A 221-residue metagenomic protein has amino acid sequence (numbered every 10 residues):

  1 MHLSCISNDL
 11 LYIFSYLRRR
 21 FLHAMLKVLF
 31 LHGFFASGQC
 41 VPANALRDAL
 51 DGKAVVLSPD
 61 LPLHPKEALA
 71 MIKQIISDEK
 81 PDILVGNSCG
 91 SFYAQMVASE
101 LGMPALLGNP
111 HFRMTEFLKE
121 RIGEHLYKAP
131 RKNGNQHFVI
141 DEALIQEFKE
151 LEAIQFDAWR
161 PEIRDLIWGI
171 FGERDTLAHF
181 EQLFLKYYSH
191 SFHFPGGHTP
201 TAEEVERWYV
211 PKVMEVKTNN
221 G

Functional and structural regions predicted by a protein language model:
I13-A24: Short, Lys/Arg-enriched N-terminal segments with co-localized hydrophobic residues within the first ~10-30 amino acids
L26-D78, H198: Active-site catalytic motif of lipid deacylating hydrolases and related acyltransferases
L57-P59, E79, Y93-G108: Internal alpha/beta domain cores that form substrate/cofactor-binding pockets in large enzymes and binding proteins
V85-G90, A94: Gly/Ala-rich beta-loop-alpha elbow adjacent to hydrolase catalytic centers
P104-N220: The alpha/beta-hydrolase serine catalytic core
